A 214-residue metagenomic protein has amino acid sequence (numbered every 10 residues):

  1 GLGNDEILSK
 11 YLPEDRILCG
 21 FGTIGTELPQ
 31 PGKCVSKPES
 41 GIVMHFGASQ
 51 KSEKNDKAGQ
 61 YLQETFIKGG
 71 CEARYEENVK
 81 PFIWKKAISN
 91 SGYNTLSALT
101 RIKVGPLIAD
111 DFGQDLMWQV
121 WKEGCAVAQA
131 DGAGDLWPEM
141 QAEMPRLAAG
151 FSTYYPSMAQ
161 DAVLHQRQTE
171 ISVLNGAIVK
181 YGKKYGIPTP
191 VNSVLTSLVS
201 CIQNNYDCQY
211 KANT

Functional and structural regions predicted by a protein language model:
G1-K33: Rossmann-like NAD(P)(H) cofactor-binding subdomain of soluble oxidoreductases
G1-L2, F21-T26, Q50, V79-I83 (+2 more regions): Glycine-rich beta-alpha junction loops
P13-E14, C34-P38, S91-G92, C208-Q209: Short, hinge-like loop/turn segments at secondary-structure boundaries
G32-Q63: Short beta-strand and adjoining strand-loop segment in the mid-core of the Rossmann-like NAD(P)-dependent dehydrogenase
N55-N94, E143: FAD/FMN-dependent oxidoreductases across multiple families
I67-K68, Q114-T214: NAD(P)-dependent Rossmann-like dehydrogenase/reductase catalytic/cofactor-binding core
R74, L107, Y185: Inter-helical turn/loop segments and adjacent helix faces that build the functional surface of alpha-helical bundle
K80-I108, F112-C125, S152: Active-site-proximal catalytic alpha-helix in oxidoreductases
